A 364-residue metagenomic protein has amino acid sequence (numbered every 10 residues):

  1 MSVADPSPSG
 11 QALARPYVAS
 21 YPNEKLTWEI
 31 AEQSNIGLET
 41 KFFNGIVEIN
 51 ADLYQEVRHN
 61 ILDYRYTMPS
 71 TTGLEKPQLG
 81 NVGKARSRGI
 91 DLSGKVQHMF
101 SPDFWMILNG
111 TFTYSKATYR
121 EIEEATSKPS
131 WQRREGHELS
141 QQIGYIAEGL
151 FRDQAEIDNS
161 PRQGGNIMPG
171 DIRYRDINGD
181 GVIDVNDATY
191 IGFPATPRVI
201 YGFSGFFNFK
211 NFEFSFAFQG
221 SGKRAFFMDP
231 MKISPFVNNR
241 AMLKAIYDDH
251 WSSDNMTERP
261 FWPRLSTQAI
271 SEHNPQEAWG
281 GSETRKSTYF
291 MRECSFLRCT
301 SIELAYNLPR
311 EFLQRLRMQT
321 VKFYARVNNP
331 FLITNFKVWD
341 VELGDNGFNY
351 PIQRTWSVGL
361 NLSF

Functional and structural regions predicted by a protein language model:
M1-S140, K286-F364: Extracellular/periplasmic, surface-exposed regions of secreted and cell-surface proteins
P8-R15, D63-M68, I177-I183, S271-G281: Active-site-adjacent bridging/hinge elements
V18-Y21, N186, T196-R198: Flexible glycine/proline-enriched surface loops and loop-helix/loop-strand junctions
Q55, Y66, F218-G222, M231-K232: A short beta-strand motif that forms part of the nucleic acid-binding face of small beta-barrel RNA-binding folds
R58-H59, F193-A195, K223-A225, V341-L343: A short local loop/turn or secondary-structure capping micro-motif enriched for an aromatic residue
G80-G83, Q97-A195, I233-V237, A241-I270: Conserved small-residue
P194-D229: Glycine-rich, aromatic-lined ligand/substrate-binding cores of catalytic and carbohydrate-binding domains
S221-R317, V321-K322: Extracytoplasmic gating/loop element in the C-terminal half of outer-membrane beta-barrel translocons and assembly
